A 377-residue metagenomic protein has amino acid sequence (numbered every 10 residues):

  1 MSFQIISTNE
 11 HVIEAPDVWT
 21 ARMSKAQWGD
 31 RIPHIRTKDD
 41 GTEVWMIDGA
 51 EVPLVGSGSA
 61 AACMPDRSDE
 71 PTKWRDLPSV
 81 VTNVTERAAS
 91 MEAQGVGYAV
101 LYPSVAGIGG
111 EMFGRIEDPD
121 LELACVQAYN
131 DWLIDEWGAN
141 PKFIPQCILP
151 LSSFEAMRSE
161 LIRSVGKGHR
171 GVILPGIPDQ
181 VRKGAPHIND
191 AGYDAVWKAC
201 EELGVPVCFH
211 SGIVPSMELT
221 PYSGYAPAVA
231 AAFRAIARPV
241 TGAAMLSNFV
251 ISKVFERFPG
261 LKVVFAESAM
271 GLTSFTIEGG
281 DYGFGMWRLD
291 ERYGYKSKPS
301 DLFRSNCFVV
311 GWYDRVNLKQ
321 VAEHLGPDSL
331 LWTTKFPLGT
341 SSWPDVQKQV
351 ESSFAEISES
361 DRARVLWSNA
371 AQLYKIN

Functional and structural regions predicted by a protein language model:
S2-I6, E14-E70, W74-Y98, D131-D135 (+8 more regions): Mid-to-C-terminal alpha-helical segments outside catalytic/metal-binding sites
T8, D39, Y102-G107, C147-S152 (+4 more regions): Short, solvent-exposed turn/loop segments enriched in Gly/Ser/Thr/Pro and often Arg
D17-T20, E111-G114, L219-Y222, F275-G279 (+3 more regions): Short aromatic-enriched loop/helix-cap "lid" or pocket-rim segments at secondary-structure transitions that line
D66-T72, G107-L121, S152-E155: Surface-exposed, active-site-proximal loop segments in enzymatic domains
V100-F113, E136-I144, L149-P150, F154: Substrate-binding cleft and catalytic face of glycoside hydrolase catalytic domains, especially the flexible beta-alpha
F113-E117, G224-A235, V346-E351: Short glycine/proline- and charge-enriched loop/turn segments that cap or connect secondary-structure elements
P119-E136: Active-site-proximal gating segment of KS-fold condensing enzymes and close homologs
L121-E122, N140-I144, E155, S159-L331: Catalytic pocket-lining loop regions of alpha/beta-barrel enzymes, especially the amidohydrolase/enolase/GH5 lineages
